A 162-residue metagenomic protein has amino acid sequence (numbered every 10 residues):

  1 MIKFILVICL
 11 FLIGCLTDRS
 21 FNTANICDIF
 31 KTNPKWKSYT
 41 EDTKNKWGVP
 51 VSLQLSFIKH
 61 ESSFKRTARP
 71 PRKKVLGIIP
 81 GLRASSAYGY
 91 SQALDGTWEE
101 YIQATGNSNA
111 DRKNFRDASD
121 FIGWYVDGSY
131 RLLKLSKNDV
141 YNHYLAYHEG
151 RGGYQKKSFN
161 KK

Functional and structural regions predicted by a protein language model:
M1-I8: Sec-dependent signal peptide recognition, specifically the positively charged N-region followed immediately by
C9-L16: Hydrophobic h-region of N-terminal signal peptides that target proteins for export in Gram-negative bacteria
L16-K162: Catalytic glycan-binding domains that act on GlcNAc-containing polysaccharides
